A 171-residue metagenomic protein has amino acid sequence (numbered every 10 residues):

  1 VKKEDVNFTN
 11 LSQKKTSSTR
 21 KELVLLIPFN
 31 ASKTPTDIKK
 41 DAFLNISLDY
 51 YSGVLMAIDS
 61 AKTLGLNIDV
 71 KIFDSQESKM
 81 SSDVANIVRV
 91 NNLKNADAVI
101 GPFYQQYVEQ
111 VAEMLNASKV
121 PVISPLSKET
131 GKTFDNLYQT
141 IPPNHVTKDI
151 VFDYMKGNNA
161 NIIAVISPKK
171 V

Functional and structural regions predicted by a protein language model:
V1-I27, A31: Pro/Ala/Gly-rich low-complexity, hydrophilic intrinsically disordered segments
F29-A31, Q76, K169: Residue-level signal for short, function-critical loop segments
A31-D37: Short, solvent-exposed loop/turn elements at domain surfaces
L44-V70: Signal peptide-proximal N-terminal region of secreted/periplasmic/extracellular or secretory-lumen proteins
D49, G53-M56, S82-N86, Q106 (+3 more regions): Extracytoplasmic/secreted proteins, especially bacterial periplasmic and envelope-associated proteins
L64-T130: Beta-alpha junction/loop-to-helix N-cap segments that form part of ligand/metal-binding clefts
I100-V171: Extracytoplasmic ligand/sensor domains, especially the bilobed periplasmic-binding protein
